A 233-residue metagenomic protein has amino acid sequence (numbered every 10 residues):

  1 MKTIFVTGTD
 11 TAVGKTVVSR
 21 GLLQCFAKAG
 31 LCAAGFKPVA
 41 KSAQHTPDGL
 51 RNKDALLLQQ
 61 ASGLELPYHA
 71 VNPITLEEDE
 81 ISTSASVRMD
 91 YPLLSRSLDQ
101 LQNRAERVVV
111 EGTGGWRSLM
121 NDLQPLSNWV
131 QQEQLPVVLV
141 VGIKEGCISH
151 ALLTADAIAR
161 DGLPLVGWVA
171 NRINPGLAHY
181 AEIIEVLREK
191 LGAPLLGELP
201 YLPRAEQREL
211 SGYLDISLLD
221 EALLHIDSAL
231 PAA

Functional and structural regions predicted by a protein language model:
T3, V17-R88, P92, D99-Q100: N-terminal phosphate/diphosphate-binding loop that engages ATP/GTP or pyrophosphate donors across diverse enzyme folds
V6-T7: Hydrophobic anchor at the beta1->P-loop junction of P-loop NTPases
V13-G14: Conserved glycine(s) of the Walker
K37, V138-V141, V166-R172: Short internal beta-strands
E78-M120, S127: Phosphate-binding/switch loop-helix module in NTP-utilizing enzymes
N121-K144: Inter-motif core of Ras-like GTPase G domains
N121-N128, L152-A155, Y180-E185: Charged helix-capping and loop-helix junction motifs
D156-A233: C-terminal lobe/tail of nucleotide-utilizing enzymes
